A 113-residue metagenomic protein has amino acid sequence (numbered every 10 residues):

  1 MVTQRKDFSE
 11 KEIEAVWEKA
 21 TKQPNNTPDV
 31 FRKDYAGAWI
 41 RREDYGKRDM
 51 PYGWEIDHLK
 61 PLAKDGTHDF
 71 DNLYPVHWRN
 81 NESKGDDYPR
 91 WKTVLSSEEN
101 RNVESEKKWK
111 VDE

Functional and structural regions predicted by a protein language model:
M1-R5: Glycine-rich short-loop/terminal segments
K6-W54, H77: Short cysteine-rich loop/turn motifs with clustered Cys
A15, G46-K60, T93-L95, W109-E113: Short, Lys/Arg-enriched charge-dense amphipathic segments
K33, V76, R90-V94: Flexible domain-boundary/linker segments
P51-K64, H68-W78: Histidine-centered catalytic micro-motifs used for acid/base chemistry in nuclease and nucleotide-processing active
D65-D71, E82-E113: Polybasic, low-complexity binding patches
